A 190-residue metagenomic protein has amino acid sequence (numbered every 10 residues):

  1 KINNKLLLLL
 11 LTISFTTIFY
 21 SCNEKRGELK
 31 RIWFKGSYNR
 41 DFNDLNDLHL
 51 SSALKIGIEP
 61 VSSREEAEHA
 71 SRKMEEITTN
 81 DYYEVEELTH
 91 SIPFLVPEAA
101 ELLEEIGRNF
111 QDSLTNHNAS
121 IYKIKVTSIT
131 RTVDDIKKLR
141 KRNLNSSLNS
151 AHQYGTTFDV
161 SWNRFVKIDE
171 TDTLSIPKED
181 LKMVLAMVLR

Functional and structural regions predicted by a protein language model:
K1-K30: Bacterial Sec-dependent N-terminal signal peptides
N23-T115: Extracytoplasmic cell-surface/polysaccharide-interacting catalytic and binding patches
V85-P97, I124-V126, I168-I176: Second-shell loop/turn segments in exported
L95-L102, I106, S120, D135 (+1 more regions): Stable alpha-helical elements in mature extracytoplasmic
L102-H117, R142-N145, N163, M187-R190: Structured segments of extracytoplasmic/periplasmic soluble domains in secreted or envelope-associated proteins
A119-I136: Acidic helix-start/capping segments at beta-turn-to-alpha-helix junctions
V133-L148: Charged, often glycine-rich, active-site loop that binds/positions anionic groups
S147-R190: Catalytic cores and adjacent binding grooves of peptidoglycan-active enzymes
